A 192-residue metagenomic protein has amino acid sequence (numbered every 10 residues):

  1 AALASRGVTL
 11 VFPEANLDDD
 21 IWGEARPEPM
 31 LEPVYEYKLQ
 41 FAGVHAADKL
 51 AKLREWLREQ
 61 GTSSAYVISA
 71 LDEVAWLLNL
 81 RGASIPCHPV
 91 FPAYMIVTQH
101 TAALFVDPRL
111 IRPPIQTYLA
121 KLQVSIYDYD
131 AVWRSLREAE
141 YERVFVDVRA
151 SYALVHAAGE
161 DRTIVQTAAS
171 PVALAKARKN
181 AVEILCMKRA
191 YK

Functional and structural regions predicted by a protein language model:
A1-V172, K176-K192: Terminal domain-start leader segments
